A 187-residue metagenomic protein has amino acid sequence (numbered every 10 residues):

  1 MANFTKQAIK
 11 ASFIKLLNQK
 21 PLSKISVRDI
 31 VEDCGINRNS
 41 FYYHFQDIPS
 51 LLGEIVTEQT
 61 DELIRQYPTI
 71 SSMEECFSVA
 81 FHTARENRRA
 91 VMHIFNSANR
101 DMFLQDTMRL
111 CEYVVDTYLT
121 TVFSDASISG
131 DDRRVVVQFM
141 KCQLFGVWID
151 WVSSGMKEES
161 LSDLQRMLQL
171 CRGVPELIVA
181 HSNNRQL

Functional and structural regions predicted by a protein language model:
M1-K20, K24-V27, D33-L187: Alpha-helical bundle regulatory/interaction domains
